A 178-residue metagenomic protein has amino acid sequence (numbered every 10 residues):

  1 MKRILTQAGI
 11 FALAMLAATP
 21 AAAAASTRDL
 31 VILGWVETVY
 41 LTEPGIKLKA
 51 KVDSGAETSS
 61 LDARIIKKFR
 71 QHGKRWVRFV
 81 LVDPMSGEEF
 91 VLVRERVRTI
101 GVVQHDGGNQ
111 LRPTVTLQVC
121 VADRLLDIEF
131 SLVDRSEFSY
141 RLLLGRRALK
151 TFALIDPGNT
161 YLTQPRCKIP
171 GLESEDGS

Functional and structural regions predicted by a protein language model:
M1-G9: Bacterial N-terminal signal peptides that target proteins for export
A8-A17: Bacterial N-terminal signal peptides
A22-S178: Pepsin/retropepsin-fold aspartyl endopeptidases
